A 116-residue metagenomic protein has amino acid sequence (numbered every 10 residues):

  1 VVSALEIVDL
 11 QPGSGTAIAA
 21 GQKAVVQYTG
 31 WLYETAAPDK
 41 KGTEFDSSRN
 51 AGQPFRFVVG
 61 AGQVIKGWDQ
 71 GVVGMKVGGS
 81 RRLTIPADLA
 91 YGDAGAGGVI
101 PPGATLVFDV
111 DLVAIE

Functional and structural regions predicted by a protein language model:
V1-E116: Cross-family detector of peptidyl-prolyl cis-trans isomerase
